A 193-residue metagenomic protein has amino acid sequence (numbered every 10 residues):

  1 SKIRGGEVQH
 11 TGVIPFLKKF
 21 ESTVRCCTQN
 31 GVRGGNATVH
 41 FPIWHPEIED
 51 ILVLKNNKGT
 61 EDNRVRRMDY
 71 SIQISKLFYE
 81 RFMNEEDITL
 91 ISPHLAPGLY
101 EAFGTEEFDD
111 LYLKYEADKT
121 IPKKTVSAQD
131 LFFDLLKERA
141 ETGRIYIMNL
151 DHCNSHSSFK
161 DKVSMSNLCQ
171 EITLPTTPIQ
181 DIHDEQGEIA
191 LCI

Functional and structural regions predicted by a protein language model:
S1-I193: Active-site cavity-forming subdomains of large catalytic enzyme subunits
